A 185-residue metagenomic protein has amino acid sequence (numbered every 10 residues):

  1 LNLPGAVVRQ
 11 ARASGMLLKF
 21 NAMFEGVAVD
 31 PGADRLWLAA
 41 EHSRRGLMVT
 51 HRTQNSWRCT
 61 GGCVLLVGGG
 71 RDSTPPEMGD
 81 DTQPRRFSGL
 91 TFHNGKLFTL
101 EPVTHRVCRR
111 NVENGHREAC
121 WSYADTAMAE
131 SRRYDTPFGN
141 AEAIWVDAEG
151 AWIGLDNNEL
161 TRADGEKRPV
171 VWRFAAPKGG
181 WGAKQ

Functional and structural regions predicted by a protein language model:
L1-Q185: Sequence/structural signature of beta-propeller domains
